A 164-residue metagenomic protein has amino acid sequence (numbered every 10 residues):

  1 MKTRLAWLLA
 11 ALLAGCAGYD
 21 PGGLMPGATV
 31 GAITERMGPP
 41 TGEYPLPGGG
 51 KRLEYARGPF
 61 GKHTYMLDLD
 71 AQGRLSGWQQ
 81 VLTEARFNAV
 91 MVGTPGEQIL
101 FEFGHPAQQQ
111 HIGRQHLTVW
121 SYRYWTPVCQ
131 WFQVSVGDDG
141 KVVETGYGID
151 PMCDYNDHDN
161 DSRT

Functional and structural regions predicted by a protein language model:
M1-K2, A17: N-terminal hydrophobic targeting signals that begin at the initiator methionine
K2-A10: Sec-dependent signal peptide recognition, specifically the positively charged N-region followed immediately by
L13-G15: C-terminal motif of bacterial Sec signal peptides marking the signal peptidase cleavage site
A17-T164: Residues within mature, well-folded domains
